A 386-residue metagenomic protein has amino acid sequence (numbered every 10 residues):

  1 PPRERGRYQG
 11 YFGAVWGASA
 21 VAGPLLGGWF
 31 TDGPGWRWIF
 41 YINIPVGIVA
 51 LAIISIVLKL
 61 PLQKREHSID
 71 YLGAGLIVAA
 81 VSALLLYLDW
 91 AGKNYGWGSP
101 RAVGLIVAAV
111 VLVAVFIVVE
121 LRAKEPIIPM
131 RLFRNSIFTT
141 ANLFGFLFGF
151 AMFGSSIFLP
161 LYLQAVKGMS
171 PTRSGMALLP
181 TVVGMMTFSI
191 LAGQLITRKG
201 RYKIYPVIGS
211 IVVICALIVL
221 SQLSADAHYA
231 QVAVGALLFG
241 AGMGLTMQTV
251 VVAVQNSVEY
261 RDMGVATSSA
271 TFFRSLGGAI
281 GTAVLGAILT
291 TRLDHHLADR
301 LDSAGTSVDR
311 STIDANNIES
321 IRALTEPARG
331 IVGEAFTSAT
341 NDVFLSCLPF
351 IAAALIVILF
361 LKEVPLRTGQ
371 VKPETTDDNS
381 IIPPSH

Functional and structural regions predicted by a protein language model:
P1, V15-W16, G35, F40 (+9 more regions): Transmembrane core module of solute transporters
E4-Y11, D262-S269: Cytoplasmic loop-to-transmembrane helix junctions
Q9-G23, F273-T282: Glycine-rich segments within core transmembrane alpha-helices of 12-TM secondary carriers
W16-G27, P45-L60, V119-I127, T181-F188 (+1 more regions): Hydrophobic alpha-helical transmembrane segments
P24, S189-G193, T282: Conserved kink/hinge residues within transmembrane alpha-helices of Major Facilitator Superfamily
L26-P34, L88, L163-Q164, L195-T197 (+2 more regions): Interfacial helix-cap and linker-helix signal at transmembrane-aqueous boundaries of multi-pass secondary transporters
V46-L84, L88-A91, G98-R101, I127-R134 (+2 more regions): Central mid-sequence intracellular linker of multi-pass
V49, V252-A253, S269-E363, R367-G369 (+1 more regions): Hydrophobic transmembrane architecture of multi-pass small-molecule transporters
